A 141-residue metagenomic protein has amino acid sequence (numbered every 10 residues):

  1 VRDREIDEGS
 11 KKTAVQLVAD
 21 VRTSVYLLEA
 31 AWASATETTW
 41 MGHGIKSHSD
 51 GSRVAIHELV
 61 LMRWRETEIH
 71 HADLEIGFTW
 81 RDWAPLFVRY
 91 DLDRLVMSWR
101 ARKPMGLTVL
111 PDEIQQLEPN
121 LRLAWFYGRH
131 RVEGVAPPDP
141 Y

Functional and structural regions predicted by a protein language model:
V1-K46: Active-site-adjacent scaffolding segments
A19, S34-Y141: Structured surface interface patches that mediate subunit assembly and partner/cofactor docking
